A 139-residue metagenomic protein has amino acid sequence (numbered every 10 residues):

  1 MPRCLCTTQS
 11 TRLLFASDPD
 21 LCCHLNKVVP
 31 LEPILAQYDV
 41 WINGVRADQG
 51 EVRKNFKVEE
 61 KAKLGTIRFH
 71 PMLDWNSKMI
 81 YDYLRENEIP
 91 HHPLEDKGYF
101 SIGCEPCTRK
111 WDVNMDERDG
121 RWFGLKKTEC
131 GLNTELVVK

Functional and structural regions predicted by a protein language model:
M1-K139: Nucleotide-activated chemistry modules centered on ATP-dependent adenylation/adenylyltransferase
